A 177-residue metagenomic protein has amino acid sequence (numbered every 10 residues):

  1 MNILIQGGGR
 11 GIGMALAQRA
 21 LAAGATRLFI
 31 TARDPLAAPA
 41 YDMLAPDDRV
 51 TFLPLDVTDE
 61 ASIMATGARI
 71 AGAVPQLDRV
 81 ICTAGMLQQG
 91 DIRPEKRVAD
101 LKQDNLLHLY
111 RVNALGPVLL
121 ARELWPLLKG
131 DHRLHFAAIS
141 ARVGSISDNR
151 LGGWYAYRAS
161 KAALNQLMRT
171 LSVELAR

Functional and structural regions predicted by a protein language model:
I3-G8: Conserved N-terminal Rossmann-fold NAD(P)-binding element of oxidoreductases
G9-Q18: N-terminal Rossmann NAD(P)H-binding glycine-rich loop of SDR-like oxidoreductase domains
L21-A40: Conserved glycine-rich Rossmann-like NAD(P)H-binding loop of the short-chain dehydrogenase/reductase
A23, A73-V74, G90, E123-H132: A short helix-coil junction within the Rossmann-fold of NAD(P)-dependent oxidoreductases
L44-A61: Rossmann-fold cofactor-recognition segment
V57-Q76: Conserved Rossmann-fold cofactor-binding substructure of NAD(P)-dependent oxidoreductases
M86-A114, K129-R177: Catalytic loop of short-chain dehydrogenase/reductase
A121-R122, R169: A short, exposed helix-loop element centered on a Lys and neighboring polar residues
